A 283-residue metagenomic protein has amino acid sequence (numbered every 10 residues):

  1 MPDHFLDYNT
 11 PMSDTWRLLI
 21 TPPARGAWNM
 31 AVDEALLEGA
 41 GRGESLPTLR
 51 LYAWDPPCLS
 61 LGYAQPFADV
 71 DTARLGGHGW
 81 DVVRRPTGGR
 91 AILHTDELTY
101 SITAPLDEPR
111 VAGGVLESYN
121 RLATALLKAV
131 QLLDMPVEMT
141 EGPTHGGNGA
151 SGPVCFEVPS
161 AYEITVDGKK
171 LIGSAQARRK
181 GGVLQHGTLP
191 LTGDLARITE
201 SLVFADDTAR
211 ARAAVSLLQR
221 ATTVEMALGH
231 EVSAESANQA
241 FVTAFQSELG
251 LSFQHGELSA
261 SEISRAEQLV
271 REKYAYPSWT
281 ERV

Functional and structural regions predicted by a protein language model:
P2-A73, G77, D81-R85, C155 (+1 more regions): Active-site loop/lid in soluble adenylation, ligation, and acyl-transfer enzymes
A24, G39-T48, T99, P109-R110 (+2 more regions): Short N-terminal helix-initiation segments at or just after the protein's N-terminus
Y52-A53, I92-L93, T165, P190: Well-ordered beta-strand positions
W54-P56, G77, L93-E97, P159 (+1 more regions): Short connector loops at helix/strand junctions that flank enzyme active sites, especially segments positioning acidic
W54-P66, T99, T103-L106, R121-K128: Extended cationic-aromatic binding surfaces that line active-site or macromolecule-binding grooves and engage
A64, R90-A91, A175: Gly/Ser/Thr-rich beta-alpha loop segments that engage phosphate groups in nucleotides
T72-V111: A glycine-rich, hydrophobic loop/mini-helix early in the fold
L106, R110-A237, T243-A244, V283: Catalytic beta-strand/loop module used to bind and position nucleotide/cofactor moieties in cofactor-attachment
